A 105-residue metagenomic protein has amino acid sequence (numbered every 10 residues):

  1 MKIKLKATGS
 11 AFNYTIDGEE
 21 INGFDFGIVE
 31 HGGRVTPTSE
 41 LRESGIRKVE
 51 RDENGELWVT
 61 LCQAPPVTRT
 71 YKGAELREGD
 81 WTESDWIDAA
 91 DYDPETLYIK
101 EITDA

Functional and structural regions predicted by a protein language model:
M1-A105: Cysteine-centric segments in proteins
